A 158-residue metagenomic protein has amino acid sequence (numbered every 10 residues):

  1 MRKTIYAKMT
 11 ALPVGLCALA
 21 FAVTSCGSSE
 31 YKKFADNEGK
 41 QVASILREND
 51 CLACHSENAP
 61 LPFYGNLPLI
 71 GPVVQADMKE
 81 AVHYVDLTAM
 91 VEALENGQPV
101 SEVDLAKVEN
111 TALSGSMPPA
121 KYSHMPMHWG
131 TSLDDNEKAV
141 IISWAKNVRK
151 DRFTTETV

Functional and structural regions predicted by a protein language model:
R2-P13: N-terminal Sec-pathway targeting helices
P13-A20: Bacterial N-terminal signal peptides
C26-L46: Electrostatic cytochrome c docking/interface patches
S44, L52, P72, A76 (+3 more regions): Solvent-exposed, polar/charged alpha-helical surfaces in well-ordered, non-transmembrane soluble domains, broadly
L46-A59, M117, I141: The canonical Cys-X-X-Cys-His
F63-L69: Short cysteine/histidine-rich zinc-coordinating motifs and their immediately flanking basic loops
P72-M127: Extracytoplasmic electron-transfer domains, predominantly the class I c-type cytochrome c fold
A112-A120, P126-T155: C-terminal capping alpha-helices of c-type cytochrome domains
